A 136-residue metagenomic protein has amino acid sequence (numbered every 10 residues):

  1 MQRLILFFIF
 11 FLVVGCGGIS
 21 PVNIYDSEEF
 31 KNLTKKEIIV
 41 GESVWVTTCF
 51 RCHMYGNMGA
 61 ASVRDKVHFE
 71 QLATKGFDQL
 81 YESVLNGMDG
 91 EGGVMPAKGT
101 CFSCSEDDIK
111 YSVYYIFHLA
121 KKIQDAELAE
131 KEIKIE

Functional and structural regions predicted by a protein language model:
Q2-I38, Y115-E136: Post-cleavage N-terminal segment of exported redox proteins
F10, S43-V46, D89, K98: Processing junctions and N-termini across compartments
C16, C49-C52, C101-C104: Disulfide-bonded cysteines in secreted/extracellular proteins and peptides
P21-V44, M58-Q71: Electrostatic cytochrome c docking/interface patches
K36, R64, K75, C104-D107: Residue-level signal for the nucleotide or nucleotide-sugar donor/cofactor binding architecture
W45-Y55, V84, S112-I116: The canonical Cys-X-X-Cys-His
R51-S83, T100: Gly/Gly-Pro-rich "capping" loops immediately C-terminal to redox-active cysteine motifs in periplasmic/lumenal
S83-I109, I116-E136: Axial heme c-ligation environment in periplasmic c-type cytochrome domains
